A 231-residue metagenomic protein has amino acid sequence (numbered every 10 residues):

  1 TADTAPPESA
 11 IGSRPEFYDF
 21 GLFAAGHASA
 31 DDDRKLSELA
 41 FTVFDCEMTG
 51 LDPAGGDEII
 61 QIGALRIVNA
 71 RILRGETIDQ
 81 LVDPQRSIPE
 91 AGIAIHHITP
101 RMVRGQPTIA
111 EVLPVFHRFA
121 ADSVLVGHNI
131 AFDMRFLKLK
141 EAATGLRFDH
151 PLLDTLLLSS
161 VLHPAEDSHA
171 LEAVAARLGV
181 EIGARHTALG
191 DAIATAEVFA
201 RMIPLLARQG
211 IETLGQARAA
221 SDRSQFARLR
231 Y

Functional and structural regions predicted by a protein language model:
A2-D33, A196-Y231: Acidic two-metal-ion nuclease catalytic site recognized across multiple nuclease folds, prominently DnaQ/RNase D-T
G26-D33, S37-K138, A142-H150, P164-E172 (+2 more regions): Conserved non-catalytic scaffold segment of RNase H-like nuclease domains
D79, P100, F132, L158 (+2 more regions): Hydrophobic/basic alpha-helical segments enriched in Actinobacteria
R147-S159: Conserved beta-strand -> loop -> alpha-helix junction used to position metal-binding or nucleic-acid-contacting
L158, V174, A194, V198-R201: Generic recognition of well-ordered alpha-helical segments
D191: Conserved catalytic/binding loops enriched for acidic/polar residues
